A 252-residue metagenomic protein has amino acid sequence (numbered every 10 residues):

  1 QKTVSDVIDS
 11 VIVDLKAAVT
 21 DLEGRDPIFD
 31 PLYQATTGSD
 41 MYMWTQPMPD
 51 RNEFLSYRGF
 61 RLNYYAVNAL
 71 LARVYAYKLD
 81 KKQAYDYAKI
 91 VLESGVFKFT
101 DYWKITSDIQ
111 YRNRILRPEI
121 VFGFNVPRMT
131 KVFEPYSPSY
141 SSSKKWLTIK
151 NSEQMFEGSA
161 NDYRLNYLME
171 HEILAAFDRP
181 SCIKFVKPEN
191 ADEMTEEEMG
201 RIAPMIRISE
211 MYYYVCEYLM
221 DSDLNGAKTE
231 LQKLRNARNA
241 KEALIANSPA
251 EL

Functional and structural regions predicted by a protein language model:
Q1-P135, E157-L252: Acidic/polar-rich alpha-helix caps and helix-coil junctions
P135, S141-K145: Aromatic (Trp/Tyr) and acidic
T148-E157: N-terminal segment of the mature soluble domain
